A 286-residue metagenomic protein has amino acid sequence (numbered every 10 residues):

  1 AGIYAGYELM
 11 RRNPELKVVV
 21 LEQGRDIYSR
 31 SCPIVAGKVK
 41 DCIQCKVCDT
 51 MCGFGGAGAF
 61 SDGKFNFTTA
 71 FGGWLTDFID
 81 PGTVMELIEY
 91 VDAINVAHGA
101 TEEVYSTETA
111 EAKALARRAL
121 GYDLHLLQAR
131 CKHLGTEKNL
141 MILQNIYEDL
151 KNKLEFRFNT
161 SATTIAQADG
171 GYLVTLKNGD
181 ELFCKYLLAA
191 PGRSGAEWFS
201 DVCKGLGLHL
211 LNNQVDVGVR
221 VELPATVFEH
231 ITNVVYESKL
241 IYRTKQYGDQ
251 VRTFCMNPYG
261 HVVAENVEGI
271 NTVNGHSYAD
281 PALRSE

Functional and structural regions predicted by a protein language model:
A1-G72, T109-E286: Residues forming the flavin
G53-Y105: Dinucleotide-binding Rossmann-like beta1-alpha1 core, especially the glycine-rich loop that anchors the ADP
